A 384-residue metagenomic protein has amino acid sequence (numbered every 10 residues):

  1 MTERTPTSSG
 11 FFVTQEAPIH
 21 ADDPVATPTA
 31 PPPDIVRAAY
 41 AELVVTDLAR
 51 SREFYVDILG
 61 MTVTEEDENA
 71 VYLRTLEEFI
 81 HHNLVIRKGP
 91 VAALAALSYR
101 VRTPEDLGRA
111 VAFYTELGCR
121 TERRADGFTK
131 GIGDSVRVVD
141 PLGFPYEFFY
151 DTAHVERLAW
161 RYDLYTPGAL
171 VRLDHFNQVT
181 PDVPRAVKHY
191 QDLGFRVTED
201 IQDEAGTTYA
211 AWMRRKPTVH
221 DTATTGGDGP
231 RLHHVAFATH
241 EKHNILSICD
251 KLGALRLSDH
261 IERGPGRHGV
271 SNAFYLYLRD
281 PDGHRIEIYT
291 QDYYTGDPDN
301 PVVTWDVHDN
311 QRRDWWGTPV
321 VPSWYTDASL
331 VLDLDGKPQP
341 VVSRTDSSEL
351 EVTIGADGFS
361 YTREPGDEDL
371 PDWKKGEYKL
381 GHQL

Functional and structural regions predicted by a protein language model:
T2-A30, T115-R172, T208-M213, L257-L384: Vicinal oxygen chelate
E3, P33-V36, E42-I80, F128-T129 (+2 more regions): Core segments of cupin and vicinal oxygen chelate
F12-V13, P18-A21, M61-A95, V138 (+4 more regions): Conserved short beta-strand elements that form part of the metal-binding/catalytic scaffold of enzyme active sites
P33-T46, H81-V85, V111-A112, L117-D126 (+5 more regions): Short N-terminal helix-initiation segments at or just after the protein's N-terminus
R37-T46, G89-F113, D134-D140, V171-P181 (+2 more regions): Vicinal oxygen chelate
S51-V56, Y114, G143, A186-Y190 (+3 more regions): Conserved active-site tyrosine of GNAT-family acetyltransferases
E66-S135: N-terminal entry module detector
